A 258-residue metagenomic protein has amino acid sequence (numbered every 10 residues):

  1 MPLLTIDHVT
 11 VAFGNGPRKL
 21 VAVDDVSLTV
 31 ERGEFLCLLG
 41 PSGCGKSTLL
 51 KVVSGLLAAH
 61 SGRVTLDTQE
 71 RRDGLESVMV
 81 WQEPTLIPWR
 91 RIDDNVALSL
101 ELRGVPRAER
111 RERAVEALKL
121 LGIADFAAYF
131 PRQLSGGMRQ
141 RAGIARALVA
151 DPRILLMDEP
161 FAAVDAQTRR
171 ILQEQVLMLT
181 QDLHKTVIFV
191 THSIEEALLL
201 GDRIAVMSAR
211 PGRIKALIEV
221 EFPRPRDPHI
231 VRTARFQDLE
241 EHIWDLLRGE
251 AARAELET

Functional and structural regions predicted by a protein language model:
M1-L3, A12-D25: A short, flexible loop at the N-terminus of ABC-type nucleotide-binding domains that lies
L39-P41: The feature captures the beta-strand-to-loop junction immediately N-terminal to the Walker
S54: Helix-to-loop junction immediately C-terminal to a conserved catalytic motif
G62-D73: Conserved ABC transporter NBD signature motif
R90-L98: Short coil-to-helix segment of the ABC ATPase nucleotide-binding domain corresponding to the Q-loop/switch region
E101, A108-F126, M178: Conserved ABC ATPase "signature" region
Y129-R132, A150: Conserved signature/switch motifs of ABC ATPase nucleotide-binding domains
I144: Hydrophobic anchor residue at the start of the ABC signature
